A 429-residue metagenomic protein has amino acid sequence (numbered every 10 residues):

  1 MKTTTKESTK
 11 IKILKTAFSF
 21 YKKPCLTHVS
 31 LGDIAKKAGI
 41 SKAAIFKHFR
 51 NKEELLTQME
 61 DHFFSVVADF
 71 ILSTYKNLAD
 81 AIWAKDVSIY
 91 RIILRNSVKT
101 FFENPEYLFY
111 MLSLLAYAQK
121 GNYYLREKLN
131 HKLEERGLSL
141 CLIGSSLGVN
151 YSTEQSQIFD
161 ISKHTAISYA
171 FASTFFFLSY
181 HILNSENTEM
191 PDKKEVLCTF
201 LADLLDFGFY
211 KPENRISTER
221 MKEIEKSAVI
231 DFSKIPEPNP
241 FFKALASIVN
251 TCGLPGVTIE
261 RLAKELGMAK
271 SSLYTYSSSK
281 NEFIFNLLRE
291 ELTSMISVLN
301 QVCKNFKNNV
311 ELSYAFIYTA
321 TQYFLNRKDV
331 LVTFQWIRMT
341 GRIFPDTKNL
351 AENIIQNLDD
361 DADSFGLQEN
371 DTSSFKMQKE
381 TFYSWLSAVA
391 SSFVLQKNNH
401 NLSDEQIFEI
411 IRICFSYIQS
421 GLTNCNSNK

Functional and structural regions predicted by a protein language model:
K12, K22-E54, Q58, I248-E282: Helix-turn-helix
I13-Y21, F241-V249, E291, M295: Short hydrophobic clusters on alpha-helical segments that form packing/core surfaces in small helical domains
L56-V66, F70, E282-E291, T347: Alpha-helical DNA-contacting segments of helix-turn-helix folds
Q58, L72-E106, N300-N326: Hydrophobic alpha-helical connector segments
R91, R95-P191, E195-L204: DNA-contacting interfaces and partner/effector-binding or oligomerization modules in DNA-centric proteins
R95-E127, Y180-L183, T321-N349, S387-N398: Amphipathic alpha-helical segments used for helix-helix packing
Q119-Q155, T165, T199, R342-N370 (+2 more regions): Amphipathic alpha-helical packing segments from all-alpha helical-bundle domains
L142-N150, S173-K243, S247, T251 (+2 more regions): C-terminal peripheral helix-coil segments that are non-catalytic and often amphipathic
